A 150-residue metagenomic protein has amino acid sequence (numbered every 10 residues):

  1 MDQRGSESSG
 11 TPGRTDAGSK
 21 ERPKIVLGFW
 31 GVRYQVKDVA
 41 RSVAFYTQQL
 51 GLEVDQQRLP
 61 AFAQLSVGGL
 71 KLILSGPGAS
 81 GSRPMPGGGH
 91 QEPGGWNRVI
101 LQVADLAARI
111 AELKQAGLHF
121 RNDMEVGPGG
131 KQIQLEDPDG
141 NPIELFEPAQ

Functional and structural regions predicted by a protein language model:
D2-W30, E53-Q102, I110-E136, E147-Q150: Vicinal oxygen chelate
S42, Y46-T47, L113, G140: Conserved active-site tyrosine of GNAT-family acetyltransferases
P142-L145: Short glycine-/small-residue motifs
